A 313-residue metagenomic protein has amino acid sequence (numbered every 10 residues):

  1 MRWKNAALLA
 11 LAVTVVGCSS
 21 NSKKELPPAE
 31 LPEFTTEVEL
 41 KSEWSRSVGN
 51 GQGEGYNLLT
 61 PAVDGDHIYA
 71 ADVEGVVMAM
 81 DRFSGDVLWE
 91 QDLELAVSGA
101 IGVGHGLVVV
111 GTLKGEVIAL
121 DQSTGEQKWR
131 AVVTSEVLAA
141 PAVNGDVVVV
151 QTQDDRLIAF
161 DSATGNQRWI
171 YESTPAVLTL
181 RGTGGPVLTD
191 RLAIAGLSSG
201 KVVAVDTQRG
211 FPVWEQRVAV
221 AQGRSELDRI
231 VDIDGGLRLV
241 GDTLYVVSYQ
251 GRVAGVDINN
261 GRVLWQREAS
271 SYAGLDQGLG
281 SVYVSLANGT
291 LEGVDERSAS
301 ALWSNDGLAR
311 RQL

Functional and structural regions predicted by a protein language model:
T14-G17: C-terminal motif of bacterial Sec signal peptides marking the signal peptidase cleavage site
S19-L26: Bacterial lipoprotein signal-peptidase II cleavage site
S22, E37-A62, W89-G104, Q127-N144 (+4 more regions): Extracytoplasmic beta-rich repeat domains
D72, T112, T152-Q153, L197-S198 (+2 more regions): Structural signature of WD-repeat beta-propellers
G75, K114-E116, D155-R156, G200 (+2 more regions): Short coil/turn segments within WD40 beta-propeller repeats
D81-S84, D121-T124, D161-G165, T207-G210 (+2 more regions): Short loop/turn segments that connect beta-strands within beta-propeller blades
